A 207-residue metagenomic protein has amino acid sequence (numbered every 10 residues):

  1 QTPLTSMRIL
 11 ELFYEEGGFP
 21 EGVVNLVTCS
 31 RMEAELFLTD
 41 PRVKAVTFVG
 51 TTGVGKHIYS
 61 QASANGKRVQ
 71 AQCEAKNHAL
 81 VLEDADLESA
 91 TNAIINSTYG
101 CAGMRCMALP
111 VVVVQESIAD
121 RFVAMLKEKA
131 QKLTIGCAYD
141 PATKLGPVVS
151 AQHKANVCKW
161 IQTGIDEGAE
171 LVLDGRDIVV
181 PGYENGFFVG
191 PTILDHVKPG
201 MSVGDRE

Functional and structural regions predicted by a protein language model:
Q1-E33: PLP-dependent aminotransferase-like
E15-G17, G22-V23, T39, A45 (+1 more regions): ALDH superfamily catalytic-core signature
A34-L38: Short hydrophobic/charged patches on amphipathic alpha-helices used for structural packing and interfaces
G200-E207: Short, intrinsically disordered, charge-balanced linker/junction segments flanking boundaries in proteins
